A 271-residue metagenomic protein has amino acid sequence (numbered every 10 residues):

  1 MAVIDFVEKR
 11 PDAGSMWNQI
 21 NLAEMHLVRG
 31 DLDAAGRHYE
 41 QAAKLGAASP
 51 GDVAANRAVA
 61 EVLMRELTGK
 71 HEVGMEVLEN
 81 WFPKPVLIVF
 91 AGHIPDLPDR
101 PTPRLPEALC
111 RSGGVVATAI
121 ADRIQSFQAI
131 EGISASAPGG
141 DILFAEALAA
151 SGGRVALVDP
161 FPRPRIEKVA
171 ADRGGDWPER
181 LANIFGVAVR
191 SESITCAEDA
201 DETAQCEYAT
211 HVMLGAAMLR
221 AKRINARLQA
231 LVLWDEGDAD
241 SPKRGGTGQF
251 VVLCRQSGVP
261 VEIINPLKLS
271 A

Functional and structural regions predicted by a protein language model:
M1, L32-P50: TPR/TPR-like (Sel1-like) alpha-helical repeat modules
M1, P83-A271: Acidic/glycine-enriched connector segments
F6-A13, L45-V59: Boundary/linker segments of alpha-helical solenoid repeat arrays
D52-P83: Terminal, low-structured helical/coil segments at or just beyond the last alpha-helical repeat
